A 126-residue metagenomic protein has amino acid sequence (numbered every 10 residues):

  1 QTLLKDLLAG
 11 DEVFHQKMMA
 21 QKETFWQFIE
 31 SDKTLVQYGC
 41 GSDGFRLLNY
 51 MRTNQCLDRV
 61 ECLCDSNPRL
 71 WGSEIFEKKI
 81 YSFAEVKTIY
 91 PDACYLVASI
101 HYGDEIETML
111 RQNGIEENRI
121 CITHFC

Functional and structural regions predicted by a protein language model:
Q1-C126: Hydrophobic, well-ordered beta-alpha structural blocks that scaffold small-molecule cofactor pockets
